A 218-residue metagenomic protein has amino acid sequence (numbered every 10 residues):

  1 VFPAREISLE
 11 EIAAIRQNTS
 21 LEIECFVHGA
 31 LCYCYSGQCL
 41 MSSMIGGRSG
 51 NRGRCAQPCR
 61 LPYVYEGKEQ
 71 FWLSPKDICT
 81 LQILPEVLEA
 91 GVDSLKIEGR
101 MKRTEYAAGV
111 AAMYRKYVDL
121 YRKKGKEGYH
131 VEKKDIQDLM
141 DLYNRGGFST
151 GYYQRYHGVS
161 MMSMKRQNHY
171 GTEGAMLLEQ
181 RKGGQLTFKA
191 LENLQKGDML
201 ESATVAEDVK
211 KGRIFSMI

Functional and structural regions predicted by a protein language model:
F2-I218: Surface-exposed amphipathic alpha-helical tracts and adjacent flexible/coil segments at the periphery of soluble enzymes
